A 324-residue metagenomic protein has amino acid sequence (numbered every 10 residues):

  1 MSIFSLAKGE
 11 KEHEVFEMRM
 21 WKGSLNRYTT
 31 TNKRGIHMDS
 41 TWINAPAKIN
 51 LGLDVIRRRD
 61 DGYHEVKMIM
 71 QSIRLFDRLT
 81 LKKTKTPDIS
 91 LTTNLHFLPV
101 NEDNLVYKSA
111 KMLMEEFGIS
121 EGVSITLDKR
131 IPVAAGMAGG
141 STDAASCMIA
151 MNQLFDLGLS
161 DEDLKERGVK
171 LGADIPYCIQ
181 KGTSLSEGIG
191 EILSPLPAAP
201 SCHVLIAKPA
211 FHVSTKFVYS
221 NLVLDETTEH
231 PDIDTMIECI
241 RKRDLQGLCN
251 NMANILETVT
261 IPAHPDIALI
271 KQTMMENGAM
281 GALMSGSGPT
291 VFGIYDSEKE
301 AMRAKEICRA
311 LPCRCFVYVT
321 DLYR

Functional and structural regions predicted by a protein language model:
S2-S5, S24: Serine residues within intrinsically disordered or low-complexity segments
K8-E17: Short, low-complexity, charge-dense intrinsically disordered segments
E17, G23-H37: Short, Lys/Arg-enriched N-terminal segments with co-localized hydrophobic residues within the first ~10-30 amino acids
M38-A135, N152-Q153, L157-K165, K208-F211: ATP-binding N-lobe of GHMP and related small-molecule kinases
D39-N44, N50-M68, L157-G281, I294-R324: ATP-dependent small-molecule kinase catalytic core of the GHMP/sugar-kinase superfamily and closely related
T86-P99, C147, K242-M252: Short, basic/glycine-rich phosphate-binding loops at helix/coil junctions that contact nucleotide phosphates
T126-F155, A173, M280-Y295: Glycine/serine-rich anion-binding loops at beta->alpha junctions that coordinate negatively charged ligand groups
